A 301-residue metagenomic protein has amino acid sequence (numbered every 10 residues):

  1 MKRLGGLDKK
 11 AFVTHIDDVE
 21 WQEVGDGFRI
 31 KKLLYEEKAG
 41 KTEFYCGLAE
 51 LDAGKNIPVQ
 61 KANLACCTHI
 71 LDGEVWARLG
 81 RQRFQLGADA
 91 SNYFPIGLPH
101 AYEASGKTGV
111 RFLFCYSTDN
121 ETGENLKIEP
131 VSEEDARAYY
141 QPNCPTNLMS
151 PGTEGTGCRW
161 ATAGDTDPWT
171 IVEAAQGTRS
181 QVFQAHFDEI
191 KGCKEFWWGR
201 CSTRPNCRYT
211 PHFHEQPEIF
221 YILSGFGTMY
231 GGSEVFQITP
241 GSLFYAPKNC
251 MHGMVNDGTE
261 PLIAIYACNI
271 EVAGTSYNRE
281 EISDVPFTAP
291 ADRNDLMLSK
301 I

Functional and structural regions predicted by a protein language model:
M1-T42, E124-E195, R279-I301: A short, N-terminal "cap"/entry segment at the start of jelly-roll beta-barrel domains of the cupin/DSBH fold
R29-L34, C46-A62, S180-Q184, G199-H214 (+1 more regions): Conserved short histidine dyad/triad with adjacent acidic residue
L48-D52, Q60-L79, C115-S117, R200-P205 (+2 more regions): Short, conserved beta-strand element in jelly-roll/cupin
C67, Y93, K107-N125, Y245 (+1 more regions): A short hydrophobic beta-strand segment most commonly corresponding to one strand of the jelly-roll/cupin
E74-W76, P99, G109, I219 (+4 more regions): Structural motif
R81-I96, S233-K248: Short acidic-glycine-tyrosine-enriched beta hairpin
E103-G106, V255-D257: Asparagine-centered strand-capping/turn motif at beta-strand->loop junctions
